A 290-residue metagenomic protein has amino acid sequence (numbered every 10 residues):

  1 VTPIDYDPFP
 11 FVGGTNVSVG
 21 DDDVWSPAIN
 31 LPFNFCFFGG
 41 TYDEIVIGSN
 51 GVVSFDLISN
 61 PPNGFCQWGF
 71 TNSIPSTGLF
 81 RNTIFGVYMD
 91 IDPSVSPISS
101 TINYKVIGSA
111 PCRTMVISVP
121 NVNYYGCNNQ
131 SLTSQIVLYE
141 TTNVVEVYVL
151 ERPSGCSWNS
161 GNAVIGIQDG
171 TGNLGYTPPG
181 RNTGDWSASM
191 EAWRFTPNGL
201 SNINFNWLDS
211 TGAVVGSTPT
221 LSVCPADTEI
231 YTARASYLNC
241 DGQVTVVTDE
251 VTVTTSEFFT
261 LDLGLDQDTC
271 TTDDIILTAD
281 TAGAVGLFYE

Functional and structural regions predicted by a protein language model:
V1-N206, S222-A226, I230, L238-T245: Extracytoplasmic Ser/Thr/Pro-rich, glycosylation-prone low-complexity segments
V1-P8, G199-E290: Proline- and Ser/Thr-rich low-complexity, intrinsically disordered segments
